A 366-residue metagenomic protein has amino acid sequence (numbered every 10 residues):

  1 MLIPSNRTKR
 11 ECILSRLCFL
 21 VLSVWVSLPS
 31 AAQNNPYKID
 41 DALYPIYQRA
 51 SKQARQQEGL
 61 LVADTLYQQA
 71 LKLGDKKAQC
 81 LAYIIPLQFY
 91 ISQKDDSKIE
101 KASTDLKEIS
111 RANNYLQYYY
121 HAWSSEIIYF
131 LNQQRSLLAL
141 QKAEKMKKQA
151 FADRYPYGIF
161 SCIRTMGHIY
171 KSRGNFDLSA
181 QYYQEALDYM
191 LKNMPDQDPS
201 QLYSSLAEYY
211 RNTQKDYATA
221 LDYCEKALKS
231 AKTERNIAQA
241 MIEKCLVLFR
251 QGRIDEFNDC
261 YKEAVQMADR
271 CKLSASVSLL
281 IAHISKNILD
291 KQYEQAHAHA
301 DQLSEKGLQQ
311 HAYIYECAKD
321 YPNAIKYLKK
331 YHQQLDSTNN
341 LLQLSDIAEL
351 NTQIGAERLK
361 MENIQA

Functional and structural regions predicted by a protein language model:
S30-I84: N-terminal leader/linker segments that initiate helical-solenoid repeat arrays
Y37-Y44, D301-A366: Hydrophobic positions within repeat-based interaction scaffolds
D41, L81, H121-A122, S161 (+5 more regions): Residue register of alpha-helical TPR repeats
P45, I85, S125, G158 (+7 more regions): "A position-specific structural signal for the A-helix of alpha-solenoid helical repeats
Q48, Q88, I128, H168 (+4 more regions): Residue-level recognition of tetratricopeptide repeat
Q53, L73, Q93, N113 (+7 more regions): Structural motif corresponding to the intra-repeat A-B loop/turn of tetratricopeptide repeats
D64-Q68, T104-R111, E144-F151, E185-L191 (+5 more regions): Amphipathic alpha-helical segments of tetratricopeptide repeats
